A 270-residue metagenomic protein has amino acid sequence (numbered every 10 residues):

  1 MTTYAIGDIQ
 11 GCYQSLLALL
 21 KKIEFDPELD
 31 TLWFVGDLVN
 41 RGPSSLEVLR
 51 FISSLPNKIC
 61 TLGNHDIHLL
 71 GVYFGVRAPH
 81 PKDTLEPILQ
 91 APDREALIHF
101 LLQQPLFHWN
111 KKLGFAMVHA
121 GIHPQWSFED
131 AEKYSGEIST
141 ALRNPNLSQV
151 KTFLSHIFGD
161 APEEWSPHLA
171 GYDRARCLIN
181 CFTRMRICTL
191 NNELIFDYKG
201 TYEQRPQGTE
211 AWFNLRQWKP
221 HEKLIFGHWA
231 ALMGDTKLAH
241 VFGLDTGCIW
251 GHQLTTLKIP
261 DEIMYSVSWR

Functional and structural regions predicted by a protein language model:
M1-S53: N-terminal active-site segment of His-dependent metallophosphoesterases
T2-Q10, F115-G121, G243-L244: Active-site-proximal beta-strand elements of phosphoester/diester hydrolases
A5, F34, C60-T61, A116 (+2 more regions): Residue-level marker for buried hydrophobic side chains located in beta-strands that build the well-ordered beta-sheet
D8, D37, I52, G63-N64 (+5 more regions): Divalent metal-coordination and catalytic microenvironments
C12-Q14, N40-G42, H65-L70, Q125 (+2 more regions): Active-site environment of divalent metal-dependent phosphoester hydrolases
P27-D30, L55, M117, H221: A general structural motif
L46-L49, S54-G171: Active-site neighborhood of divalent metal-dependent phosphoester bond hydrolases
E132-R270: Acidic, His/Gly-rich catalytic cores of divalent-metal-dependent hydrolytic chemistry
